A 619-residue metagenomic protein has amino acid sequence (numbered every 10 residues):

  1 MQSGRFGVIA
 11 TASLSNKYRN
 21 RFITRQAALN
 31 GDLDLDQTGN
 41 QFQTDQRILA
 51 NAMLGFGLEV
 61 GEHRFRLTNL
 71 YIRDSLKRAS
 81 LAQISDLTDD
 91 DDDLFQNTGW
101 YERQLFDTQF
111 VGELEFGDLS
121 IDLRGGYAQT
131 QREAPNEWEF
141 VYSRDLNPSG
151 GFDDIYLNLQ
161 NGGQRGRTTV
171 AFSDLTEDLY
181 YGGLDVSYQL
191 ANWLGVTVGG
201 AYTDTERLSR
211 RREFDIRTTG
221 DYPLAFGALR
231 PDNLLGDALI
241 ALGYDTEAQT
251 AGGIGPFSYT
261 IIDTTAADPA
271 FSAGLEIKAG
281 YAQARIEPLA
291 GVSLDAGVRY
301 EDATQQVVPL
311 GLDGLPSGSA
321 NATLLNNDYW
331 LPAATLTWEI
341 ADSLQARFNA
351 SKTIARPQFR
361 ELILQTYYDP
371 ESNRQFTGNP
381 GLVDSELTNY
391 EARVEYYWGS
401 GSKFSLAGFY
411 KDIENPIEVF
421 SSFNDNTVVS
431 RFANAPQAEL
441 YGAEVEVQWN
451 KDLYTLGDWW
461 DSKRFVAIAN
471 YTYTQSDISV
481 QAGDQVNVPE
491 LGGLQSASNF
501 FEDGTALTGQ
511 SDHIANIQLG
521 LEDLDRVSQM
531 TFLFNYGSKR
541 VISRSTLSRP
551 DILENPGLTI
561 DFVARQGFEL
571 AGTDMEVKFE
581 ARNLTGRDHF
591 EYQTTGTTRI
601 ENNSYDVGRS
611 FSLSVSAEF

Functional and structural regions predicted by a protein language model:
M1-F6, G61-E62, G117-S120, A134 (+8 more regions): Short loop/turn motifs that connect adjacent beta-strands in outer-membrane beta-barrel proteins
M1-S80, W100-F110, P332-T335: Transmembrane beta-barrel wall of Gram-negative outer-membrane proteins
L14-Y18, V60-E62, Y71-S75, F116 (+15 more regions): Transmembrane beta-strands of outer-membrane beta-barrel pores
T38-T44, S75-L76, T169, S173 (+2 more regions): Signature of Gram-negative outer-membrane beta-barrel scaffolds
D118-G126, T130-Y142, T197, Q345-R347 (+5 more regions): Membrane-embedded beta-barrel scaffold of Gram-negative outer-membrane proteins
V170, L175, G183, P231-E247 (+5 more regions): Outer membrane beta-barrel strand-and-loop segments of large Gram-negative receptors, especially TonB-dependent
A290, K403, G408-I413, V429-V541 (+1 more regions): Gram-negative outer-membrane beta-barrel transporters
F465, D525, N535-R544, Q566-F619: C-terminal beta-signal and adjacent terminal beta-strands/loops of Gram-negative outer-membrane beta-barrel proteins
